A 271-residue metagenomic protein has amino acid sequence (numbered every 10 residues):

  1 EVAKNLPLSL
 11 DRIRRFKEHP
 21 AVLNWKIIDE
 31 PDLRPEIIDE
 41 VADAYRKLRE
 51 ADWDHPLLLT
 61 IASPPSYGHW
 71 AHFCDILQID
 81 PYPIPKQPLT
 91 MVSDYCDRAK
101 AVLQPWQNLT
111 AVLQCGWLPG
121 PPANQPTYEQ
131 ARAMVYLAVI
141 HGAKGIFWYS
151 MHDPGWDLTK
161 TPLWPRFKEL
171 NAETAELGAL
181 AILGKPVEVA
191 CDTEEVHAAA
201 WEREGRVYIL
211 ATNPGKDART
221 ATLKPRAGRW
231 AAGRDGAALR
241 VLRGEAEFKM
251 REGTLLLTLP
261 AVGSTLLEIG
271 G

Functional and structural regions predicted by a protein language model:
L8-I38, A44, L59-P83: Active-site groove signature of glycoside hydrolases
W25, L77, A138, F167 (+1 more regions): Conserved, mostly hydrophobic/aromatic
A62-K86, G120-V135, A143: Substrate-binding cleft/loops of secretory-pathway carbohydrate-active enzymes
A99-E129, D153: Active-site clefts of carbohydrate-active enzymes
N124-A172: Aromatic/acidic polysaccharide-binding cleft in carbohydrate-active enzymes
P154, P162-R206: Glycan-recognition and catalytic regions of carbohydrate-active enzymes
D192-W230, V262: Carbohydrate-binding surface patches
M250-G271: C-terminal beta-strand-rich structural cap/linker in extracellular carbohydrate-active enzymes
